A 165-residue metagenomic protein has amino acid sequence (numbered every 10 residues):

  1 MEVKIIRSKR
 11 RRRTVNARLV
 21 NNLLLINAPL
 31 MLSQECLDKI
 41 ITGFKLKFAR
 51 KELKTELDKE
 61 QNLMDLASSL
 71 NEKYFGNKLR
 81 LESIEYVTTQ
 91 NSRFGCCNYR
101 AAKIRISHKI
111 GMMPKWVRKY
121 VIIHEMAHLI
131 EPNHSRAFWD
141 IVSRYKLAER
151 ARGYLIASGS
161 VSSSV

Functional and structural regions predicted by a protein language model:
M1-Y120, L129-V165: Active-site-proximal or metal-binding-adjacent scaffold patches in catalytic folds
E125: Walker B catalytic acidic pair
